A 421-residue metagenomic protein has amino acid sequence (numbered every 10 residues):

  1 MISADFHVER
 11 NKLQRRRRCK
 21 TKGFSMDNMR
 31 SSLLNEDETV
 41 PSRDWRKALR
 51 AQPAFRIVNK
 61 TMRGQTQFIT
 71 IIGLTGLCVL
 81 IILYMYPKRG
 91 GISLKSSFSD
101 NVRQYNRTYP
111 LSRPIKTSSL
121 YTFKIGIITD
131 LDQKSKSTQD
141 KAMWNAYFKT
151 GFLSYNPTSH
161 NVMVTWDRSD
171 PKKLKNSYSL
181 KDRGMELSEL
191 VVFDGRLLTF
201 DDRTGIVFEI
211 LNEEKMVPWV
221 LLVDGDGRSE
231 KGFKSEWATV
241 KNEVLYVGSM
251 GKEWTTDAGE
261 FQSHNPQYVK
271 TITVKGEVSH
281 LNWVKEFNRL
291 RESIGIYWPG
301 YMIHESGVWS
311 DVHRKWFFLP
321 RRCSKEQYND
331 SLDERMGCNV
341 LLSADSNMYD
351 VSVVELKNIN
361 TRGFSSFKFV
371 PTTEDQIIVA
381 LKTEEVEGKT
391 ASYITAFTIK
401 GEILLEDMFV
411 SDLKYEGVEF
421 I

Functional and structural regions predicted by a protein language model:
I2-I421: Sequence/structural signature of beta-propeller domains
